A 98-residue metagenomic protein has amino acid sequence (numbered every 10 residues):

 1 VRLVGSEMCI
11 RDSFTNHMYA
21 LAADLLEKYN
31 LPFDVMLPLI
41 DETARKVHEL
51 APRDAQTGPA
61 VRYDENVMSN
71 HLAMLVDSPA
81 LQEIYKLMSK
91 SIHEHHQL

Functional and structural regions predicted by a protein language model:
V1-G5, C9-I10: Single conserved hydrophobic/aromatic residue that forms the stacking wall/gate of nucleotide- or nucleobase-binding
R11-S13, D34: Noncatalytic linker/hinge segments flanking ATPase motor cores
S13-F14, S78: Short, low-complexity, polar/charged sequence segments that are solvent-exposed and flexible
F14-Y29: N-terminal glycine-rich phosphate-binding loop for ADP-containing cofactors
D34-L98: NAD(P)-dependent Rossmann-like dehydrogenase/reductase catalytic/cofactor-binding core
